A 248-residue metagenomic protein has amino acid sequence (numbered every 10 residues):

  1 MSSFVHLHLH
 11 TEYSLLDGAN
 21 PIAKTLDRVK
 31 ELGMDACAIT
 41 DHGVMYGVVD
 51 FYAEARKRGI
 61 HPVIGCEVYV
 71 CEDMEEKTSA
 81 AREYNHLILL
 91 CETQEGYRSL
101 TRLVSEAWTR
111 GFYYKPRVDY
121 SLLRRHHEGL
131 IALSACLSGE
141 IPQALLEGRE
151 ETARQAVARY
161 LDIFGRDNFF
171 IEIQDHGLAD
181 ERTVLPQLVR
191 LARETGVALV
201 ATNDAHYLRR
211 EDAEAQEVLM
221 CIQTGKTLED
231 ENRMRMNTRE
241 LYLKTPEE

Functional and structural regions predicted by a protein language model:
M1-E248: Phosphodiester-processing cores and adjacent nucleic acid-binding clamps
